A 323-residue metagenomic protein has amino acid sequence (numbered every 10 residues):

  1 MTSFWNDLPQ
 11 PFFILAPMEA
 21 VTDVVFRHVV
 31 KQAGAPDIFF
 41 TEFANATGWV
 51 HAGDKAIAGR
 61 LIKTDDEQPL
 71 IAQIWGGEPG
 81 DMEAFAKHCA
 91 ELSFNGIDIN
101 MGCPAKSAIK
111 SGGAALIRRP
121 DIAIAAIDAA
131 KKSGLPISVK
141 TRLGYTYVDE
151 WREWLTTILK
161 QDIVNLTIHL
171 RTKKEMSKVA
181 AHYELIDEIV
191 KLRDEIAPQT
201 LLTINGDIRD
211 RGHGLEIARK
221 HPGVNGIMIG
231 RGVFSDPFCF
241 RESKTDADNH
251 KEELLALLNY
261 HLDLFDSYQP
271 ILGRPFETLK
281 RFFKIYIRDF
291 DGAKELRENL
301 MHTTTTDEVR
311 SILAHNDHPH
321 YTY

Functional and structural regions predicted by a protein language model:
M1-P9, I14, E19, V25 (+6 more regions): Alpha/beta catalytic cores of nucleotide-metabolism and tRNA/nucleoside-modifying enzymes
T2-S3, P9, M18-H88: Glycine-rich, positively charged N-terminal anion/phosphate-binding segment
F13-A16, F39-T41, L70-I74, I97-I99 (+4 more regions): Hydrophobic faces of well-ordered beta-strands that scaffold small-molecule active sites in alpha/beta enzyme cores
M18-A20, A44-A46, W75-G77, G102-P104 (+4 more regions): Active-site beta-loop-alpha junctions enriched in small/polar residues
Q32, E83-I97, M101-I109, D121-L202: Alpha/beta enzyme core
D54-K55, I62-T64, K106-L116: An active-site metal/cofactor-coordinating segment within enzyme catalytic domains
A56, G112-I117, E175-M176, K244-A247: Short glycine-enriched, charge-decorated loop/helix-capping segments at active-site entrances that position
E78, R119, Y147, K178 (+3 more regions): Residue-level preference for long, well-ordered alpha-helices that form the structural scaffold of enzyme catalytic
